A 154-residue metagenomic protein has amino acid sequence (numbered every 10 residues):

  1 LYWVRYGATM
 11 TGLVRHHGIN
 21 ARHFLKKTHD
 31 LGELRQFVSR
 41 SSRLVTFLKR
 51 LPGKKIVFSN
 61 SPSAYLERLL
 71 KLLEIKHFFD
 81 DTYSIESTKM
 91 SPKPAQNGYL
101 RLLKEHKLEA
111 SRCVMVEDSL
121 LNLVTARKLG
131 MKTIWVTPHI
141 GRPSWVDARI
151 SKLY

Functional and structural regions predicted by a protein language model:
L1-S42: N-terminal helical cap/lid subdomain that shapes the substrate entry/recognition surface in HAD-like hydrolases
R22, V45, K49, P62-S63 (+1 more regions): Asp-based, Mg2+/Mn2+-dependent phosphohydrolase catalytic module
L34, K55-I56, T88, P92: Short, surface-exposed loop/turn motifs that are enriched in glycine and acidic residues and include a nearby proline
S41, V45-I56: Internal catalytic-core helix/loop-beta-alpha segment that presents or stabilizes conserved functional determinants
S59: Conserved phosphate-coupling serine/threonine residues in phosphotransfer and NTP-handling enzymes
